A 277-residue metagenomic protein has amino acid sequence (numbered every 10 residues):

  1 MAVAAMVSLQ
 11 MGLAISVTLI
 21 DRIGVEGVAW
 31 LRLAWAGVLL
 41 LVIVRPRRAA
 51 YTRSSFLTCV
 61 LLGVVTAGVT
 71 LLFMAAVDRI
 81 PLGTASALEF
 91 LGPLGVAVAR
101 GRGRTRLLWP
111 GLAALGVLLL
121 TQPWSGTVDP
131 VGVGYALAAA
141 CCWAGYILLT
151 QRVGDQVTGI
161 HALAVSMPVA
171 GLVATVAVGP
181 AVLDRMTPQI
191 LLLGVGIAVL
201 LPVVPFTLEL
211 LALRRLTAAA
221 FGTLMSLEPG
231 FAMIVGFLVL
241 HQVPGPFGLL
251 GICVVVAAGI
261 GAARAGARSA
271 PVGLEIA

Functional and structural regions predicted by a protein language model:
M1-A4, A36-L61, R102-L108, S125-V131 (+4 more regions): Membrane-interface interhelical linkers
M1-W30, L61-V64, G68-L72, L115 (+3 more regions): Glycine-/small-residue-enriched transmembrane alpha-helix faces in small-molecule transporters and effluxers
S8, L41-S86, L115-L119, A198-L216: Specific transmembrane alpha-helical segments of multi-pass solute transporters/efflux pumps, especially DMT/EamA
I15, R22-G68, L91, G95-V96 (+4 more regions): Transmembrane alpha-helices of multi-pass small-molecule transport proteins
G27-G37, T66, T70-R104, A139 (+1 more regions): Specific alpha-helical transmembrane segments that line the substrate/conduction pathway and gating interfaces
W30-L31, S86-L88, L149-G171, P202-L238: Helix-helix packing/entry segments at the starts of transmembrane helices
L33, I190, S226-A277: C-terminal-most transmembrane helix of multi-pass membrane proteins
V64-T66, L91, T105-P123, C141 (+4 more regions): Hydrophobic transmembrane alpha-helices of multi-pass small-molecule transport proteins
